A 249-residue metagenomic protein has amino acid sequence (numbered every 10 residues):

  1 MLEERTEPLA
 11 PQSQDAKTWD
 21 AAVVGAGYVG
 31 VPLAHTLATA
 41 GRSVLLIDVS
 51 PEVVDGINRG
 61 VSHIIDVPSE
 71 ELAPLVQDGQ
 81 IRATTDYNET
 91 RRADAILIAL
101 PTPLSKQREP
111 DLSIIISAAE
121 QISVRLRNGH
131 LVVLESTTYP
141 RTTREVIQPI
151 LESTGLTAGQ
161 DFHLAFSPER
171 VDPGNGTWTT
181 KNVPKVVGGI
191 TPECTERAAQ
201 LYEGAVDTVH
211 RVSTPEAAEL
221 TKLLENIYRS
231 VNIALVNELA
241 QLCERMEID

Functional and structural regions predicted by a protein language model:
L2-D249: Structural/interface elements that position substrates and couple domains in central-metabolism enzymes
